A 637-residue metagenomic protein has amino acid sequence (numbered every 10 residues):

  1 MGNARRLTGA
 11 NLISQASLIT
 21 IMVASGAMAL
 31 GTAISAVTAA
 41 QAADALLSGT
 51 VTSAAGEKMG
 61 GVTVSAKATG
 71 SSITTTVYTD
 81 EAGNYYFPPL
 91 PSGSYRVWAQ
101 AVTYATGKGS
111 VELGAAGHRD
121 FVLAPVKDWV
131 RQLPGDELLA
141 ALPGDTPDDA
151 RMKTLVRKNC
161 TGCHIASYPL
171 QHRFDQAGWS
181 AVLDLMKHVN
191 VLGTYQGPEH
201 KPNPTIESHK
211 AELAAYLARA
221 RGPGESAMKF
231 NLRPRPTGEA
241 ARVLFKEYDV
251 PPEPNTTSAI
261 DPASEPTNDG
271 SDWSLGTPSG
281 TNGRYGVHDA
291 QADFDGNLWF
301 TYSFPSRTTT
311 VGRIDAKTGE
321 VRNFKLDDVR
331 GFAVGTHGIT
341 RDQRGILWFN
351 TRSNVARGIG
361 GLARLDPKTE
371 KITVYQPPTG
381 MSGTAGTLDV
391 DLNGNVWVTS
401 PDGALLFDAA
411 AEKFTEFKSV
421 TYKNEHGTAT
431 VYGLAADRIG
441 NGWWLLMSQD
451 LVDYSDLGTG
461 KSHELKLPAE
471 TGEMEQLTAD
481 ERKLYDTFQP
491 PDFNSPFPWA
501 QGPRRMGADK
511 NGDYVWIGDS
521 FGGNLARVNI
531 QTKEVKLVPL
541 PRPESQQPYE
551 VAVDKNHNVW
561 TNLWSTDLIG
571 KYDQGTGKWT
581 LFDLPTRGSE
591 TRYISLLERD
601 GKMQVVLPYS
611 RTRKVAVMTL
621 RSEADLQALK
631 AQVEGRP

Functional and structural regions predicted by a protein language model:
T50-M59: Structural motif
A68-N84: Short, acidic Ser/Thr/Gly-rich low-complexity loop/linker segments typical of extracellular and cell-surface proteins
T69-S72, S94, W98-S110: A short, solvent-exposed loop/turn motif at the edges and junctions of modular extracellular/periplasmic domains
V102-R119, A124-V126: Structured interaction patches on ligand/partner-binding surfaces of diverse proteins
V156-S167, L213: The canonical Cys-X-X-Cys-His
T257-I260, T281-D293, R330-Q343, G380-N393 (+4 more regions): Beta-rich, blade/repeat-based domains predominating in secreted/periplasmic proteins but also intracellular
F300-P305, L347-R357, V396-P401, D437 (+6 more regions): Conserved beta-strand positions in repeat-built beta-propeller and related beta-rich domains
P585-P637: Blade-level signature of beta-propeller repeat domains, shared across WD40, Kelch, NHL, RCC1 and BNR/Asp-box propellers
